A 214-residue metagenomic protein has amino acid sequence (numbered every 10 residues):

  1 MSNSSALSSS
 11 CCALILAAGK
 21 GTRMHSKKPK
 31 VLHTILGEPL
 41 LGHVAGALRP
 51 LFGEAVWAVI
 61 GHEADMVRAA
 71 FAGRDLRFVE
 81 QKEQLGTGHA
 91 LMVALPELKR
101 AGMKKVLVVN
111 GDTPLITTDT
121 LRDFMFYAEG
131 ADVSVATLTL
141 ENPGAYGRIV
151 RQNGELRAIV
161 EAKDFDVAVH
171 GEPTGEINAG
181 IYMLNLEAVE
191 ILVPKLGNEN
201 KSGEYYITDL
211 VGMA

Functional and structural regions predicted by a protein language model:
S2-C12, E38-D123: Conserved N-terminal catalytic core of the sugar/cofactor nucleotidyltransferase
S10-I35, L51, F71: Glycine-rich N-terminal loop/short-helix segment of MobA-like nucleotidyltransferase
A17, I60, N110, T137-L138: Short beta-strand/turn micro-motifs composed of small residues that flank or help shape donor/cofactor-binding pockets
S26-K27, F52, V109, P173-I177: Short glycine-enriched loop/turn motifs at secondary-structure junctions
V31, D75-R77, E155: Conserved beta-strand segments of alpha/beta enzyme cores
L32, F78, V133-V135: Conserved beta-strand scaffold positions in the cores of enzyme catalytic domains, especially in NTP/NDP-utilizing
D65, I116-K201: Conserved core of the sugar-phosphate nucleotidyltransferase
G203-A214: A short, conserved alpha-helix in the catalytic core of glycosyltransferases
